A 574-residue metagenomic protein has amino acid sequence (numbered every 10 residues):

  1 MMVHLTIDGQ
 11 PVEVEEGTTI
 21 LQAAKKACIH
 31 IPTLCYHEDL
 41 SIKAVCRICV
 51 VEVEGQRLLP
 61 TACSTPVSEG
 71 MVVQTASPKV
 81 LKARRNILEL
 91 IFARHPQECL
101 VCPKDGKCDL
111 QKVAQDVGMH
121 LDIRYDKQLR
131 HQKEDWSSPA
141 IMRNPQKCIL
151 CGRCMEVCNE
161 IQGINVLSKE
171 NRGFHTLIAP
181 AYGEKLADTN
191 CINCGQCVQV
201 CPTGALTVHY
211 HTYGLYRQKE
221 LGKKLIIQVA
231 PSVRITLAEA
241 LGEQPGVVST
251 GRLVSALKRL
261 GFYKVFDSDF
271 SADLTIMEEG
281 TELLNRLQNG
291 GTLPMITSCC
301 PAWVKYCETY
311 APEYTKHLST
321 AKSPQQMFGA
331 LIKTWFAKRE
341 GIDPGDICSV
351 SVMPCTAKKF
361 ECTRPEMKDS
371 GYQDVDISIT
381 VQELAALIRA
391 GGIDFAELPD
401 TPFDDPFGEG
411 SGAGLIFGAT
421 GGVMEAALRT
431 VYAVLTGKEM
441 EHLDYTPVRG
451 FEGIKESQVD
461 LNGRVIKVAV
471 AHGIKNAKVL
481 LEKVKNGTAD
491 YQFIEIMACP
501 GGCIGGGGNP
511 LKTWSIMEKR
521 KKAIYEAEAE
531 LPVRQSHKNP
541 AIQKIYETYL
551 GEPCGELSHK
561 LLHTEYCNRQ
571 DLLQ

Functional and structural regions predicted by a protein language model:
M1-M2, K133-D135, H175-L177, P231-I235: A short alpha-helix capping/helix-coil boundary motif
M1-Q10: Eukaryote-biased recognition of intrinsically disordered, low-complexity regulatory segments
H4, E16-V80, F92, H209-Q574: Iron-sulfur-associated redox domains of electron-transfer enzymes in respiratory and anaerobic energy metabolism
Q10-E16: A short N-terminal beta-strand-loop micro-motif at the entrance of redox/enzyme domains
E13, L150, I296: Conserved SAM-binding loop
E13, S137, K147, N190 (+2 more regions): Charged, low-complexity surface patches
R47-N193, Q199, T203-L225: Fe-S ferredoxin-like electron-transfer domains and their immediately adjacent linker/connector regions across
